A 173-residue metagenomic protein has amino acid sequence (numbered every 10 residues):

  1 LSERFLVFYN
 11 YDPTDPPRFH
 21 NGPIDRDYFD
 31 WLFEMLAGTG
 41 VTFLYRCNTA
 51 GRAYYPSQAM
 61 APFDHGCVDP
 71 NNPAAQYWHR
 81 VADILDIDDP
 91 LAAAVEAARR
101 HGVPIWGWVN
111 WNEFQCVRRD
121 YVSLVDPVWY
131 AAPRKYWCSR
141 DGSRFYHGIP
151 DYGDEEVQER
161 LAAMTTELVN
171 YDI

Functional and structural regions predicted by a protein language model:
S2-R26, Y77-L91, V95-E96, I105-Y171: Active-site-adjacent "subsite" loops/lids of carbohydrate-active enzymes
Y28-F29, L36: Transmembrane beta-barrel domains of bacterial outer-membrane proteins
W31-L32, M164: Short, hydrophobic/aromatic alpha-helical segments in well-folded domains
L36-G40, V169-N170: Non-catalytic positions within long, well-ordered alpha-helices that form the structural scaffold/packing of enzyme
V41-L85: Aromatic-lined carbohydrate-binding/catalytic grooves of carbohydrate-active enzymes
R100-H101: Helix C-cap/helix->beta junction micro-motif
